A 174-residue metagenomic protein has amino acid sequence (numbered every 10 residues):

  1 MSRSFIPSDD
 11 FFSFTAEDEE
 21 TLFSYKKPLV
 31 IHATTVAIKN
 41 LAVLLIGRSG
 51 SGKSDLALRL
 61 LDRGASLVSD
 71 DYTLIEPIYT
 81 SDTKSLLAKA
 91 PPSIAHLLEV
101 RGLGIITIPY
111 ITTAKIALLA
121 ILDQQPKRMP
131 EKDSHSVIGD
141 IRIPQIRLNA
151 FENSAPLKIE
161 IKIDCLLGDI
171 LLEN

Functional and structural regions predicted by a protein language model:
M1-L41, I78, C165-G168, N174: Extreme N-terminal, non-catalytic leader segments that precede Walker-type/kinase nucleotide-binding cores
R3-F5, T113-N174: Conserved NTP phosphate-binding and transfer environment spanning the P-loop NTPase/kinase superfamily
T21, V43-L45, L97-L98: Short, flexible loop segments at the rims of nucleotide/cofactor-binding pockets, characterized by
F23, V30-H32, K53-S54, I105-T107: A generic local structural motif
A33-T35, Y72, D133: Short, acidic/polar N-cap/turn motifs at the starts of alpha helices
V36-L61: Glycine-rich phosphate-binding P-loop
D62, S66-Q124: Conserved nucleotide-sensing/catalytic segment adjacent to the nucleotide-binding pocket in NTP-handling enzymes
